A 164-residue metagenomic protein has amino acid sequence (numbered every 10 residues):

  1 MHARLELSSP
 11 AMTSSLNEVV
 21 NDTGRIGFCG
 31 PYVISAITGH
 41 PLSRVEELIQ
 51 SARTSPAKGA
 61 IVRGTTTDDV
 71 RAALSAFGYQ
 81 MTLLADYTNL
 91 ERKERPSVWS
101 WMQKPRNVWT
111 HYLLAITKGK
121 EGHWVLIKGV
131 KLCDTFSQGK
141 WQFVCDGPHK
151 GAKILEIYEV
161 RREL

Functional and structural regions predicted by a protein language model:
M1-I61, T67-A72, A76-Y79: Active-site nucleophile-adjacent alpha helix/oxyanion-hole segment immediately C-terminal to the catalytic cysteine
E18-V19, F143, E159: Detector for intrinsically disordered, low-structure N-terminal pre-sequences
R53-G119, K128-S137, F143-P148: Conserved active-site-adjacent core of cysteine acyl-enzyme catalytic domains
H123: Histidine-centered active-site/metal-ligand motif
L126-K128, E159: Short, well-ordered beta-strand micro-motif
D146-L164: Charged phosphate-binding loop/patch that engages nucleotide di/tri-phosphates or the phosphate backbone of nucleic
